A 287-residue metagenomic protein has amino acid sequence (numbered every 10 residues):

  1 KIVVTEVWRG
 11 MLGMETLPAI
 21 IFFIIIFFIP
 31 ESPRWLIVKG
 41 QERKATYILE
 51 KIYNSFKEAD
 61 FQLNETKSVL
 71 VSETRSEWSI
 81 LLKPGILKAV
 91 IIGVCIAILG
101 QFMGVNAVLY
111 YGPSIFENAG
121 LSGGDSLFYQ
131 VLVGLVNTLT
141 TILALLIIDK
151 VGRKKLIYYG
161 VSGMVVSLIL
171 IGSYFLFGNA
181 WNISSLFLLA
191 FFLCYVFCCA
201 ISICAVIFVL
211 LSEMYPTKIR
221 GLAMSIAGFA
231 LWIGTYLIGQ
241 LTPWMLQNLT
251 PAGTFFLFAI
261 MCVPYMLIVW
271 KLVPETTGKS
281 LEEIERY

Functional and structural regions predicted by a protein language model:
K1-K51, F61, L70-Y287: Alpha-helical transmembrane bundle of multi-pass membrane proteins
F56-Q62: Boundary/linker segments of alpha-helical solenoid repeat arrays
